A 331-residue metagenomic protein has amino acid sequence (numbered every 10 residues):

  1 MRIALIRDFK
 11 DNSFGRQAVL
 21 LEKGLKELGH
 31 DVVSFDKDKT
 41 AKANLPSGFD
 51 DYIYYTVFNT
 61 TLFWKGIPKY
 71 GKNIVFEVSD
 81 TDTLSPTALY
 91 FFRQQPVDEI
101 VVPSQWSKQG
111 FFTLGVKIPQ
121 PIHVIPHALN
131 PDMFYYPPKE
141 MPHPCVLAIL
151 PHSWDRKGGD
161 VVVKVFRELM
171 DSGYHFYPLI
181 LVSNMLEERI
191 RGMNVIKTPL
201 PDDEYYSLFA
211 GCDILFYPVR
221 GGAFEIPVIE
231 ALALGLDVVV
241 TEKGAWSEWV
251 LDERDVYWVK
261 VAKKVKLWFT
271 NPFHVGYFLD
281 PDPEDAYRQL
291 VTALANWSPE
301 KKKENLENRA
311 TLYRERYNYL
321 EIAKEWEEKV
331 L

Functional and structural regions predicted by a protein language model:
A4, V33-F112: Extended catalytic core of nucleotide-activated donor transferases of GT-like folds
P86, H123-P144, W297: Acidic anion/phosphate-binding donor-loop and adjacent secondary structure in glycosyltransferase catalytic cores
D98-F112, K117-F134: Donor nucleotide-sugar binding/catalytic pocket of nucleotide-sugar-dependent glycosyltransferases
H143-D202: Conserved catalytic-core segment of nucleotide-activated headgroup transferases in glycan assembly
S207-C212: Short alpha-helical donor nucleotide-sugar binding micro-motif in glycosyltransferases
R220: Aromatic "clamp/platform" in nucleotide-sugar-dependent glycosyltransferases that forms part of the donor/acceptor
D237-V240, V250, D255-W258: Short hydrophobic beta-strand element within catalytic cores of glycosyltransferases and related nucleotide-activated
F278-R288, A295-V330: A charged, aromatic-enriched C-terminal amphipathic alpha-helix characteristic of glycosyltransferases across folds
